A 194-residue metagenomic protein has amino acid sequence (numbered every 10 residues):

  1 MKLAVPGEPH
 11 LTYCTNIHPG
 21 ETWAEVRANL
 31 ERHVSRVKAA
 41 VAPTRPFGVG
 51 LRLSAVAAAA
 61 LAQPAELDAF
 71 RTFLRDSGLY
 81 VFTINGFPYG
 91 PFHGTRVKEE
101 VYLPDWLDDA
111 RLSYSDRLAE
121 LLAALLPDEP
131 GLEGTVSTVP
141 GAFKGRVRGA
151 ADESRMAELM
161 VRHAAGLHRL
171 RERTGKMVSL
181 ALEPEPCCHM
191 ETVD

Functional and structural regions predicted by a protein language model:
M1-E25: Boundary/entry segment of secreted carbohydrate-active catalytic domains
M1-P6, E31-G48, A62-F87, L122-G131 (+1 more regions): Acidic (Asp/Glu)-rich catalytic clusters
P9-L11, V26, T44-L67, L107: A charged N-terminal "starter" segment
P9-T15, R45-L51, V81-N85, L132-T138 (+1 more regions): Hydrophobic faces of well-ordered beta-strands that scaffold small-molecule active sites in alpha/beta enzyme cores
I17-P19, L53-A55, F87-P88, P140-G145 (+1 more regions): Active-site-proximal loop/turn and secondary-structure-junction residues that shape catalytic pockets, frequently
A24-E31, A60-P64, M156-V161, H189-D194: Distinct, well-ordered alpha-helical segments
F87-R96: Aromatic-lined carbohydrate-binding surfaces of glycoside hydrolases
T95-D194: Active-site acidic/histidine proton-transfer and metal-coordination neighborhood in alpha/beta enzyme cores
